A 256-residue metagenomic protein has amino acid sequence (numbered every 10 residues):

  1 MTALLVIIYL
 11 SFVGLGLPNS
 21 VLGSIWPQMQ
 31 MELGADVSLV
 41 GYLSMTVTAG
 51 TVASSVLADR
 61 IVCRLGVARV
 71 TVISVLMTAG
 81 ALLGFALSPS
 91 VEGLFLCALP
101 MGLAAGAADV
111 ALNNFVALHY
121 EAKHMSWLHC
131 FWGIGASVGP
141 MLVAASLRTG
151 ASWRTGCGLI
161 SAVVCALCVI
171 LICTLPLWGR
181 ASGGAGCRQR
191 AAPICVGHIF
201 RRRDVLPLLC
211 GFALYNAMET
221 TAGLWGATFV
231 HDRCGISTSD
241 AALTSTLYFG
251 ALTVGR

Functional and structural regions predicted by a protein language model:
A3-M29, L33-A35, A222-A227: Extracytoplasmic
I7-I8, S90-A98, P207-L208: Short hydrophobic/alpha-helical segments at membrane-entry points of transmembrane helices in Major Facilitator
S20, V47-V56, S137, F249-R256: Residue-level signature of mid-helix packing/kink "hotspots" within the transmembrane helices of 12-pass Major
L22-G23, R202-T246, G250-T253: Extracytoplasmic gate region of multi-pass secondary transporters
A53-E92: Conserved MFS/SLC helix-loop-helix module at the cytosolic interface between two early adjacent transmembrane helices
G93, W127-R180: Helix-loop-helix hairpin linking two adjacent transmembrane segments in secondary transporters
C97-G133: Cytoplasmic helix-loop-helix junction between adjacent transmembrane helices in 12-TM secondary transporters
W178-L209: Juxtamembrane intracellular "pre-TM" segments in multi-pass secondary transporters
